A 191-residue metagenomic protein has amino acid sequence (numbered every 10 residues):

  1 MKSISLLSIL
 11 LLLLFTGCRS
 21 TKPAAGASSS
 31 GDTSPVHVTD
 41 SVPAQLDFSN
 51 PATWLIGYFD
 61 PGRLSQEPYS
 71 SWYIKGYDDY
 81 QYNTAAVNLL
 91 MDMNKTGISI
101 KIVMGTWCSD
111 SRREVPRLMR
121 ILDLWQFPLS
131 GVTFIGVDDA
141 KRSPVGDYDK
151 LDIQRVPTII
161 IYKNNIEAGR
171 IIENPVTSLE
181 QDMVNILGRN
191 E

Functional and structural regions predicted by a protein language model:
M1-I4: Positively charged n-region of N-terminal signal peptides that target proteins for export
L14-G17: C-terminal motif of bacterial Sec signal peptides marking the signal peptidase cleavage site
R19-K22: Bacterial signal peptide processing site
A24-K95: N-terminal leader/targeting and pre-domain segments
M93-L124: Local sequence-structure signature of Cys/Sec-based thiol-disulfide redox active-site neighborhoods
K101-T106, L129-P144: Thiol-based oxidoreductase modules, predominantly thioredoxin-like and allied folds used for disulfide exchange
R155, I160-E191: Non-catalytic, surface beta->alpha helical segment in thiol-disulfide oxidoreductase systems
